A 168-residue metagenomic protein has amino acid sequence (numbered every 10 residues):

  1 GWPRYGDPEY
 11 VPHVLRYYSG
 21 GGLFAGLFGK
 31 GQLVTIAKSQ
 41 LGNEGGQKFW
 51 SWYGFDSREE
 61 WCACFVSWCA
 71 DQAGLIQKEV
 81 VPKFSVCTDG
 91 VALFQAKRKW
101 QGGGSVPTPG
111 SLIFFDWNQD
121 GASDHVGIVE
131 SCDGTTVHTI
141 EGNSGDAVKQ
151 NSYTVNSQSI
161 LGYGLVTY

Functional and structural regions predicted by a protein language model:
G1-D7, W50-W61, W100-G104: A glycine-rich, coil/turn loop motif that links secondary-structure elements
G1-E9, N43-Q47, L75-I76, A122: Secretory-pathway/luminal and periplasmic proteins that interact with or process carbohydrate-rich
G1-T35, S39, V155-Y168: Non-catalytic cell-wall polysaccharide-engagement segments
Y10, L33, C62-F65, V106 (+1 more regions): Generic hydrophobic secondary-structure packing signal
Y18, L41, D71-G74, S131 (+1 more regions): Generic helix-packing signal
L23-L75, T167: N-terminal capping segments
I76-D146: ...with weaker cross-activation on analogous glycine-rich loops/strands in unrelated enzymes
G134-Y168: Active-site signature of cysteine proteases
